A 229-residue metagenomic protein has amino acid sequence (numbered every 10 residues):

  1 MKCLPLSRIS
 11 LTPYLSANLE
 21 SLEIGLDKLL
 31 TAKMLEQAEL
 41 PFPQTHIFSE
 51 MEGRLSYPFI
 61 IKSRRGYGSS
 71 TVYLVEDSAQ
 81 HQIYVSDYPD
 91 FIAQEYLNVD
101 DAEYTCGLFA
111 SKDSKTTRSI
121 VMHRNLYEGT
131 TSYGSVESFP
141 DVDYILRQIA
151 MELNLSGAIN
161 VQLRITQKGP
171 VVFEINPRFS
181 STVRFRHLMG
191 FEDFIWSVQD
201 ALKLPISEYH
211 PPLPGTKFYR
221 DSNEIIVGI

Functional and structural regions predicted by a protein language model:
M1-Q44: Conserved N-proximal alpha/beta basic substrate-recognition cap immediately N-terminal to, or forming the N-lobe
L4-I9, M51-S56, I83-D87: Short loop/helix-cap segments at secondary-structure boundaries that form the rim of catalytic
L19-L22, F48-G53, R64-G68, S78-Q80 (+2 more regions): Short acidic/polar capping segments at secondary-structure boundaries
L35, T45, R54-S70, P89-D101 (+1 more regions): ATP-grasp fold ATP-binding core
F42-P43, E103, S156-N160: Short secondary-structure junction motifs
S69, L126-S135, N176-M189: Glycine-rich phosphate/pyrophosphate-binding beta-alpha loops
Y73-N154, R164-I165, P170-V171: Phosphate-binding site of ATP-dependent enzymes
P140-I229: ATP-dependent carboxylate activation and anion-phosphoryl transfer catalytic cores that bind Mg-ATP to form
